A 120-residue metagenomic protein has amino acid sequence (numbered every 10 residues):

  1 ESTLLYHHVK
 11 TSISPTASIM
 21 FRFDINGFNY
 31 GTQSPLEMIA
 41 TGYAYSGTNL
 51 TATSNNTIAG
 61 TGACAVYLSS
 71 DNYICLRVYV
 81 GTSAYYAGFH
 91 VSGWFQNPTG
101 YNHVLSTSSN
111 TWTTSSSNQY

Functional and structural regions predicted by a protein language model:
E1-Y120: Extracellular attachment fibers and their assembly/anchoring modules in secreted or virion-surface proteins
